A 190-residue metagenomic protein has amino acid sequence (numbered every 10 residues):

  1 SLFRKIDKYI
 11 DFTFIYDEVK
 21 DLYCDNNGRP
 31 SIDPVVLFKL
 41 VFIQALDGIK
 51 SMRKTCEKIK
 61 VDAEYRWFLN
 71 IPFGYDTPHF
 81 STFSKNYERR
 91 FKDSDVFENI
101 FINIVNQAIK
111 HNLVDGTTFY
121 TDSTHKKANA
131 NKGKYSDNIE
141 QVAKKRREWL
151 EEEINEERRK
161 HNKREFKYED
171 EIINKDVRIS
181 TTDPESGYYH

Functional and structural regions predicted by a protein language model:
L2-F42, D47: Basic, short loop/linker segments at the boundary and entry of helix-turn-helix/winged-helix-like folds
G28-V36, S51, Y75-H79, V96: Secondary-structure capping and boundary motifs in well-ordered enzyme cores
D47-K54: Alpha-helix boundary/capping segments in eukaryotic regulatory proteins
K54-W67: DNA-recognition alpha helix
Y65-Y75: Helix-terminus loop motifs that line ligand-binding clefts
I71, P78-H190: Polybasic low-complexity intrinsically disordered regions
